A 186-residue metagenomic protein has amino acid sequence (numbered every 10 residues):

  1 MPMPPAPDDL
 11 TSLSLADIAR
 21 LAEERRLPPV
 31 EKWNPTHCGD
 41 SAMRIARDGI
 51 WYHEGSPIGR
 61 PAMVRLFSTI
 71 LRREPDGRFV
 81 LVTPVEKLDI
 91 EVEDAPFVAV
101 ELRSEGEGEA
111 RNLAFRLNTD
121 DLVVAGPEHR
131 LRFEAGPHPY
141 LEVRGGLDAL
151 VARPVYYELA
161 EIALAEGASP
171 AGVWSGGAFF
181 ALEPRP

Functional and structural regions predicted by a protein language model:
M1-P186: Long, non-globular segments of proteins
